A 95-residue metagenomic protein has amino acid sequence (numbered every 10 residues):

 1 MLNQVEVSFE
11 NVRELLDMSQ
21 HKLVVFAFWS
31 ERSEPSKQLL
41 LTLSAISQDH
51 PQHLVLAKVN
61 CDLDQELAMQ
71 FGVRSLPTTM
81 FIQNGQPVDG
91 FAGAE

Functional and structural regions predicted by a protein language model:
M1, A57, Q86-D89: Generic anion/oxyanion-binding catalytic loop in active/binding sites
M1-L23: N-terminal leader/targeting and pre-domain segments
Q4-F9, F26-F28, S44-L67, L76 (+1 more regions): Thiol-based oxidoreductase modules, predominantly thioredoxin-like and allied folds used for disulfide exchange
R13, E34, V88: Nucleotide phosphate-binding site architecture
D17, E34-P35, P51, L63-Q65 (+1 more regions): N-terminal alpha-helical scaffold/docking segments in eukaryotic complex subunits
F28-L41: Conserved redox-active cysteine motifs that mediate thiol-disulfide chemistry, especially di-cysteine Cys-X(1-2)-Cys
R74-E95: Non-catalytic, surface beta->alpha helical segment in thiol-disulfide oxidoreductase systems
